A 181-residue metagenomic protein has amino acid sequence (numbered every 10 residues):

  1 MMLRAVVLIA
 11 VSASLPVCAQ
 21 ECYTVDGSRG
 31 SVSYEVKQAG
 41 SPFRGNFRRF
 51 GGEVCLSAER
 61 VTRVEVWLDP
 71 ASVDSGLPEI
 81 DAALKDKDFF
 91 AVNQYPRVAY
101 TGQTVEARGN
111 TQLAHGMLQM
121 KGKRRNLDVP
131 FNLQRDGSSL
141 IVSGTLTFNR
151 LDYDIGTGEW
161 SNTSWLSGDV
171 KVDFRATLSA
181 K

Functional and structural regions predicted by a protein language model:
M2-L8: Sec-dependent signal peptide recognition, specifically the positively charged N-region followed immediately by
S14-P16: N-terminal signal peptide c-region/cleavage motif recognized by signal peptidases
A19-K181: Low-complexity, acidic/polar, glycine-enriched regions of mature
